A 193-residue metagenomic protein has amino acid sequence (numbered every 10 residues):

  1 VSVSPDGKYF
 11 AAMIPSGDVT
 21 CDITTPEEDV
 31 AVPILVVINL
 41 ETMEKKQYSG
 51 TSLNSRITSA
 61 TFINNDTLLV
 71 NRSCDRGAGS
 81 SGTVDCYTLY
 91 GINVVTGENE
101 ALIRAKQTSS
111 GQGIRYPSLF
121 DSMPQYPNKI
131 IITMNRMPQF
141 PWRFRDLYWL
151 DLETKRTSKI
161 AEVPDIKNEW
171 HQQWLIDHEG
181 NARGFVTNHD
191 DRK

Functional and structural regions predicted by a protein language model:
V1-K193: Beta-propeller folds
